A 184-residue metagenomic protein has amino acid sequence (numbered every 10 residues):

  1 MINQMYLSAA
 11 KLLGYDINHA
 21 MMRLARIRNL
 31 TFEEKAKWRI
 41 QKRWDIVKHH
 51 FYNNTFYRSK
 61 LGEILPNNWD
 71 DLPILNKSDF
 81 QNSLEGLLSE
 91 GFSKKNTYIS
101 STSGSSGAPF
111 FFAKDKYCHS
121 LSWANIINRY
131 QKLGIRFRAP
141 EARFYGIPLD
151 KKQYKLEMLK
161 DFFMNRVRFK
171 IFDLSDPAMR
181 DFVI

Functional and structural regions predicted by a protein language model:
M1-S101, G107-W123, I127-P140, I147: Nucleotide 5′-phosphate-binding alpha/beta core
S120, P140-I184: AMP-binding/adenylate-forming
